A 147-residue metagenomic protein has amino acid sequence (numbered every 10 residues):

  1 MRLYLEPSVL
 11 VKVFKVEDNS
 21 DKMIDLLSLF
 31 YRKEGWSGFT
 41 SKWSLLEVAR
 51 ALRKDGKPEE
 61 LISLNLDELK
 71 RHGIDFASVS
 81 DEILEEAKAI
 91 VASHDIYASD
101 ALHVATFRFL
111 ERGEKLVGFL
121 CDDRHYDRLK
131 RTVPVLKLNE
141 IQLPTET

Functional and structural regions predicted by a protein language model:
R2, S41, L45, V104-A105 (+1 more regions): Acidic, PIN/NYN-like endoribonuclease modules and their adjacent C-terminal/linker elements
R2-L5, I24-D55, R71, D75-V79: PIN/NYN-family metal-dependent endoribonuclease catalytic core
L5, D18, S99-L102: A generic structural signal for residues located within well-ordered alpha-helices of large catalytic or ligand-binding
S8, E17, K42, D81 (+1 more regions): Alpha-helix N-cap/helix-start capping motif
L10-D21, W43-I62, A92: A short secondary-structure junction motif
K22, E47-V48, E86, R128-L129: Phosphate- and divalent-cation-binding pockets in alpha/beta enzyme and binding domains that engage nucleotide-derived
D75-R124: Active-site neighborhoods of divalent-metal-dependent phosphate/nucleic-acid chemistry enzymes
